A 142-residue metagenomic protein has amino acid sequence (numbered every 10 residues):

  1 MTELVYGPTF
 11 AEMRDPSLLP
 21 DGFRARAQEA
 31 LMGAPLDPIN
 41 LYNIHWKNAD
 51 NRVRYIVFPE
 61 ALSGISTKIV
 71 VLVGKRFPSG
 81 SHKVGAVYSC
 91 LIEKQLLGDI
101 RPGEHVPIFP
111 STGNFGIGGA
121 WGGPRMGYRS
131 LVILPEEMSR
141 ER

Functional and structural regions predicted by a protein language model:
M1-R142: PLP-dependent amino-acid enzyme catalytic core
